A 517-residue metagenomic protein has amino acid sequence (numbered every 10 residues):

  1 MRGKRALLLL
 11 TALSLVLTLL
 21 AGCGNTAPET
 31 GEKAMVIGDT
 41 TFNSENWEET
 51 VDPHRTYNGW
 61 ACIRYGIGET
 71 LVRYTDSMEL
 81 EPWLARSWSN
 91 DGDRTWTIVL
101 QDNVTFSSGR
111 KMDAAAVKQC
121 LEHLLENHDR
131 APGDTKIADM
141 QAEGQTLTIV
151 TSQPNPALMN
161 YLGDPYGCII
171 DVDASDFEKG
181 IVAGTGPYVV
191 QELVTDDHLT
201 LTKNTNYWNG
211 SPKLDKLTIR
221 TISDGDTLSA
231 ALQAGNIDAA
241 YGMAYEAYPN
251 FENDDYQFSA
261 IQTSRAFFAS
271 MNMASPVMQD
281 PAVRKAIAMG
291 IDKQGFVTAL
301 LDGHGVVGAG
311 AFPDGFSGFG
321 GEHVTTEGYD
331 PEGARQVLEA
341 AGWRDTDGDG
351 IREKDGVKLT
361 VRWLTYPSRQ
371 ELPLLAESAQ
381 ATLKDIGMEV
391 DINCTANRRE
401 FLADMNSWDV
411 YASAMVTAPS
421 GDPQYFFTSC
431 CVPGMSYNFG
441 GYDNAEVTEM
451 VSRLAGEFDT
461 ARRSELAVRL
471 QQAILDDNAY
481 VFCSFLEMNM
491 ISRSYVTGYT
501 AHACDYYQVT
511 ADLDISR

Functional and structural regions predicted by a protein language model:
G38-D91, A183-G184, C504-D505: N-terminal lobe/hinge region of extracytoplasmic solute-binding protein
Y57, E79, L162-P212, K216 (+3 more regions): Gly/Pro-rich hinge or "lid" segments in bacterial periplasmic/extracellular proteins
R86-H128, V277: Aromatic- and charge-enriched surface segment that lines or borders ligand/interaction sites
S89-D91, A131-V172: Surface-exposed binding/hinge segments that line and control ligand-binding clefts or catalytic entry sites
Q101, T202-Y207, T263-A286, G290 (+5 more regions): A bilobed periplasmic-binding-protein/Venus flytrap-type ligand-binding module shared by bacterial periplasmic
D176, T205-P249, E389: Ligand-site clamp/hinge motif
Q279-Q380, R469: Append "and occasionally in soluble cytosolic enzymes with long acidic Gly/Pro-rich linkers
G290-G321, E371-Q380, A403-R517: Detector for C-terminal structural segments
